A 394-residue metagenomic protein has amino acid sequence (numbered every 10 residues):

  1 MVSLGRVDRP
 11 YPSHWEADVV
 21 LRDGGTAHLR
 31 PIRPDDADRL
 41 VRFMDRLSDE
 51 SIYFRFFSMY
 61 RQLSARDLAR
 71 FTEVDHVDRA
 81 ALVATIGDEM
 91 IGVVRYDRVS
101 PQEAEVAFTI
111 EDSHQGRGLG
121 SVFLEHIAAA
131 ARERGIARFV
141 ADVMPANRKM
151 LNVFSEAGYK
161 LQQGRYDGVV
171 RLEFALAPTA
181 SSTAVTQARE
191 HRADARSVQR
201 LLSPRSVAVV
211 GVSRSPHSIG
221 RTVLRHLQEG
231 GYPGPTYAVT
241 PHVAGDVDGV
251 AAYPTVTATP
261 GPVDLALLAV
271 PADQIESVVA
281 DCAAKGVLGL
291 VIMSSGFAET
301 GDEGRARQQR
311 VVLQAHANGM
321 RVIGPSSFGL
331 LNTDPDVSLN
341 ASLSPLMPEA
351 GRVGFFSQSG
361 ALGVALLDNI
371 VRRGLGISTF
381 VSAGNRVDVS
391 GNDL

Functional and structural regions predicted by a protein language model:
M1-R200, P204: Long, contiguous binding/interaction regions
T179-L394: Catalytic-core regions of core metabolic enzymes, especially those transforming organic acids/acyl-group intermediates
